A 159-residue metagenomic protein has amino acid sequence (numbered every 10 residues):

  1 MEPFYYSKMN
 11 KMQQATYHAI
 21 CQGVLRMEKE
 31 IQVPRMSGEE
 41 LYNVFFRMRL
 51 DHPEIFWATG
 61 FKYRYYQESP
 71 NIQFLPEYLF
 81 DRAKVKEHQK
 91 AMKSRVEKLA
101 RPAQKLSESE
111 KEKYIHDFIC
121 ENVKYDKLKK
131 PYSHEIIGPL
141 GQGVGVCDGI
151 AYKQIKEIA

Functional and structural regions predicted by a protein language model:
M1-L106: N-terminal accessory/pre-domain segments preceding catalytic cores
A19-C21, C120, C147: Generic recognition of cysteine residues
P34-G38, K127-L128, V146: A broad, low-specificity signal for short, low-complexity segments enriched in glycine/proline and polar/charged
F80-P139: Secondary-structure boundary elements
I115, P139-A159: Cysteine-centered nucleophilic/redox motifs
